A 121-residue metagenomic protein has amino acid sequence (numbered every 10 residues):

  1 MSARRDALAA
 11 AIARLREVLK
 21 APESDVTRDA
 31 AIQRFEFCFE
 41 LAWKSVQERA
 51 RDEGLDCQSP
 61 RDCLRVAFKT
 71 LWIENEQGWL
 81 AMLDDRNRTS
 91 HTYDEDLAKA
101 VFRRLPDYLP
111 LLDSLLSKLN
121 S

Functional and structural regions predicted by a protein language model:
M1-S121: Solvent-exposed interaction patches of small proteins and small membrane subunits
